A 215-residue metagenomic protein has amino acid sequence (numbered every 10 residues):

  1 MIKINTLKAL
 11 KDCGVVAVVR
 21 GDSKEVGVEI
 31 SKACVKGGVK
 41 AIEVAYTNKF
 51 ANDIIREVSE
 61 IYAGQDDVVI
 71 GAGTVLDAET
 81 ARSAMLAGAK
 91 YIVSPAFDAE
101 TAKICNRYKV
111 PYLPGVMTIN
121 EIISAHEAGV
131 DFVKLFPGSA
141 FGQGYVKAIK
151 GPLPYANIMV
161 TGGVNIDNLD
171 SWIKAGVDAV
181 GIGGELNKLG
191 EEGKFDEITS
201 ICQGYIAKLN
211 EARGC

Functional and structural regions predicted by a protein language model:
M1-E79, S83-A87, R107, Y155 (+2 more regions): Conserved N-terminal beta1-alpha1 strand-loop-helix module at the mouth
R20-D22, I70-A78, S94-F97, P114-I119 (+2 more regions): Glycine-rich beta-to-alpha transition loops that act as phosphate-gripper elements at the mouths of alpha/beta enzyme
K40, K90, D131, D178: Short acidic/polar active-site loop segments enriched in Thr and Asp
V44-A45, M85-A87, Y108, T118 (+2 more regions): Glycine/Thr-rich beta-alpha phosphate-binding loop at enzyme active sites
D77-A87, N120-A128, Y145, V164-V180: Catalytic cores of alpha/beta
E79-A125: Hydrophobic, well-structured mid-protein blocks that either form specific transmembrane helices
P95-T101, L135-G142, A175-I201: Glycine-rich phosphate-binding active-site loops on the catalytic face of alpha/beta enzymes
